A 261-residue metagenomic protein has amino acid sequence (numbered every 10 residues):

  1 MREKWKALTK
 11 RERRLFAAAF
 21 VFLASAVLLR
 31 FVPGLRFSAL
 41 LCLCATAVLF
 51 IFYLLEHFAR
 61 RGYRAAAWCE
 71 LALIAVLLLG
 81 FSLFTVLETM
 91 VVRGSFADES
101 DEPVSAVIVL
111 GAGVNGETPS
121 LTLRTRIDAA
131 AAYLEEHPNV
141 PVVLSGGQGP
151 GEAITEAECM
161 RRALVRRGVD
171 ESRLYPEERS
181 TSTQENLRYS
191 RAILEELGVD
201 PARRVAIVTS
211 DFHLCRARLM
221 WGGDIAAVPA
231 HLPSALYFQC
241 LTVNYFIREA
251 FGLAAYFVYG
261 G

Functional and structural regions predicted by a protein language model:
M1-A7: Short, Lys/Arg-rich, polar N-terminal cytosolic tail immediately upstream of the first transmembrane signal-anchor
E3, E56-Y63: Cytoplasmic membrane-interface regions of multi-pass membrane proteins
R11-F58: Membrane-embedded alpha-helical segments of integral membrane proteins
A26-R30, G80-E88, F257, G261: Short hydrophobic alpha-helical membrane-anchoring segments
Y63-R64, D211: Alpha-helix N-cap/helix-start capping motif
A66-T89: Internal/C-terminal transmembrane anchor helices
T85-I247: A structural signal for short, hydrophobic/glycine-enriched beta-strand patches
Q239-G261: A transmembrane-helix-recognition feature enriched in membrane-embedded lipid enzymes and envelope glyco-/phospholipid
